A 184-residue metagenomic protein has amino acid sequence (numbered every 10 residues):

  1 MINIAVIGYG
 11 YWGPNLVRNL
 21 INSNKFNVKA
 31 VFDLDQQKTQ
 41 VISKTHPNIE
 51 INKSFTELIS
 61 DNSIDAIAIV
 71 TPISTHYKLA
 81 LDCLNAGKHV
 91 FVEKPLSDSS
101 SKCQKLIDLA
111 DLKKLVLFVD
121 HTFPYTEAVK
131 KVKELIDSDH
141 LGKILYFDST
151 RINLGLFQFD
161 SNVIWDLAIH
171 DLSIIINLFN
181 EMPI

Functional and structural regions predicted by a protein language model:
M1-H46, I175-I176: N-terminal Rossmann-like dinucleotide-binding module
I2, L115, G142-L145: Nucleotide donor/acceptor-binding cores
N15, V41, E57, A66 (+4 more regions): Alpha-helical elements of Rossmann-like donor-binding domains used by nucleotide-donor carbohydrate transfer enzymes
A30, A66, Y146: Short, Asp-centered acidic motifs that coordinate Mg2+ and/or phosphate in catalytic or ligand-binding sites
N48-F55: Conserved SAM-binding strand-loop segment of SAM-dependent methyltransferases
A66-I73, Y77-P124: Beta-strand-loop-alpha-helix segment that lines the small-molecule cofactor/substrate pocket of alpha/beta enzymes
Y125-Y146, W165-I184: Oxidoreductase and adenylate-handling cofactor-binding alpha/beta cores
S149-F159: Pol beta-like nucleotidyltransferase catalytic core
